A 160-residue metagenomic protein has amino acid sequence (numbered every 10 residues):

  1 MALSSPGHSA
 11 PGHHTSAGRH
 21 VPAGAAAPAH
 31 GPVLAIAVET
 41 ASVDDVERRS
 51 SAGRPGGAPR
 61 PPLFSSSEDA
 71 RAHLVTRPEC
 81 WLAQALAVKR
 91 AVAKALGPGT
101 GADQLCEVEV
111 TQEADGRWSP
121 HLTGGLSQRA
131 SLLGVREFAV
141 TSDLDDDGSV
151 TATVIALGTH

Functional and structural regions predicted by a protein language model:
A2-H160: Core catalytic alpha/beta fold that binds nucleotide/phospho-ligands
